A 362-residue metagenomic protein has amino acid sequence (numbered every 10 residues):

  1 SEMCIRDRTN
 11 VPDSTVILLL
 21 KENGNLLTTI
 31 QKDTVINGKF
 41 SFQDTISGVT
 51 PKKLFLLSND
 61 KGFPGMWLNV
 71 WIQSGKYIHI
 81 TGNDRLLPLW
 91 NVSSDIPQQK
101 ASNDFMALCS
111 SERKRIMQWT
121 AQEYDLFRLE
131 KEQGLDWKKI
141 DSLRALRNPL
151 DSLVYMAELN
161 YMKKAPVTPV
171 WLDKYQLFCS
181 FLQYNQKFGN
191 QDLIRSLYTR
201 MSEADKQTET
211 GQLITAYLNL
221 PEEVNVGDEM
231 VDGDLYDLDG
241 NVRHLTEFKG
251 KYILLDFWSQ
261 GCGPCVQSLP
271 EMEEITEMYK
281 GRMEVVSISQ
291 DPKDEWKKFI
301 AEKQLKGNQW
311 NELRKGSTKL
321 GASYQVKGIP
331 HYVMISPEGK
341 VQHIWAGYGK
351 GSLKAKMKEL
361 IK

Functional and structural regions predicted by a protein language model:
S1, R6-P149, M156: A non-transmembrane, solvent-exposed segment enriched in polar/low-complexity residues
N148-Y155, K187-R195: Helix-turn-helix repeat elements of alpha-solenoid scaffolds
K164-L182, Q212: Amphipathic alpha-helical repeat scaffolds of TPR domains
Q212-L245, G307-N308, K356: N-terminal "domain-start" segment that seeds a small globular fold
K249-G250, D256-E274: Conserved redox-active cysteine motifs that mediate thiol-disulfide chemistry, especially di-cysteine Cys-X(1-2)-Cys
V266-K303, K315-S323, A355: Structural microenvironment flanking redox-active thiols in thiol-disulfide oxidoreductases
I300-E338: Short, internal strand/loop/helix patches that form the active-site neighborhood or redox-interaction surface
G328-I329, P337-K362: Non-catalytic, surface beta->alpha helical segment in thiol-disulfide oxidoreductase systems
